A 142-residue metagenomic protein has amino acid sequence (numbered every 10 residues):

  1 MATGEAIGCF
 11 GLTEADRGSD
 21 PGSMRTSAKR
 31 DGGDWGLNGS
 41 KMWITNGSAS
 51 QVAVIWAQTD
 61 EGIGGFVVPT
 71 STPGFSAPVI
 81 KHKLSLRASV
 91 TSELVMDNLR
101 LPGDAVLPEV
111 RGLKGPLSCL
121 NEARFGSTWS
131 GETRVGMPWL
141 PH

Functional and structural regions predicted by a protein language model:
G4, D20-M24, P69, V95 (+1 more regions): Structural signature of FAD isoalloxazine-binding scaffolds in flavoprotein oxidoreductases
G4-L12: A short, Trp-centered hydrophobic/proline-enriched beta-strand micro-motif
D16-S19, W43-N46, Q58, K83-V90: Short Gly/Pro-enriched turn/cap motifs at secondary-structure boundaries
T26-A28: A structural signal for short hydrophobic beta-strand segments in well-ordered beta-sheet cores
S40-A77: A short core secondary-structure module
A77-H142: Glycine-rich beta->alpha junctions and the first turn(s) of the following alpha-helix
